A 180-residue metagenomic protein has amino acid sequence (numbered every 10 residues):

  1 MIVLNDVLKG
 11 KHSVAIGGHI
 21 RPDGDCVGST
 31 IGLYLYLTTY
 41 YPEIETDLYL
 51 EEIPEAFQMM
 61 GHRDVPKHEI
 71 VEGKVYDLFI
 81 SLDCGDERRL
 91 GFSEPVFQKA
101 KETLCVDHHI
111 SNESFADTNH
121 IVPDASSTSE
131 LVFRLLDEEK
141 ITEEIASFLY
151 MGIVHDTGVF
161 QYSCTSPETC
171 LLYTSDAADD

Functional and structural regions predicted by a protein language model:
M1-I16, G32-L37, E113-D176: A structured phosphate/pyrophosphate-recognition subdomain
A15-E69: Anionic-ligand anchoring segments at beta-strand to alpha-helix junctions in alpha/beta enzyme folds, i.e., glycine
H19, E51-E52, L82-G85, V106-H109 (+3 more regions): Fold-independent oxyanion-binding glycine-rich loops and adjacent beta-strand/coil segments at enzyme active sites
P22, C26, C84-D86, I110 (+2 more regions): Short, glycine/acidic-enriched loop or turn micro-motifs at the edges of active sites
V27-I31, S93, S166: Conserved strand-to-helix beginnings and helix N-cap segments that scaffold or border functional pockets
E55, E72-V75, S127-T128: A short acidic, often aromatic-flanked loop/helix-cap motif at beta-alpha or helix-coil junctions that lines enzyme
F57, I80, V132: A residue-level signal for conserved active-site and pocket-lining positions in enzyme catalytic cores
G61-T118: Active-site cofactor/cluster-binding pocket
